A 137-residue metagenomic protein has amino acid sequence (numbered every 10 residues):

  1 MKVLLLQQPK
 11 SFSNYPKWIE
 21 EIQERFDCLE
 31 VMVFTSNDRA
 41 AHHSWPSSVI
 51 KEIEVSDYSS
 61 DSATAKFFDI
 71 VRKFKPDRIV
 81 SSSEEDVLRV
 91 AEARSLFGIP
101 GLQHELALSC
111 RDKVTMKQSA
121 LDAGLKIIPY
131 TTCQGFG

Functional and structural regions predicted by a protein language model:
M1-L106, T115: ATP-binding N-terminal substructure of ATP-dependent carboxylate-amine bond-forming enzymes
C110-G137: Active-site nucleotide/adenylate-binding loops and adjacent lid/helix of ATP-dependent enzymes
